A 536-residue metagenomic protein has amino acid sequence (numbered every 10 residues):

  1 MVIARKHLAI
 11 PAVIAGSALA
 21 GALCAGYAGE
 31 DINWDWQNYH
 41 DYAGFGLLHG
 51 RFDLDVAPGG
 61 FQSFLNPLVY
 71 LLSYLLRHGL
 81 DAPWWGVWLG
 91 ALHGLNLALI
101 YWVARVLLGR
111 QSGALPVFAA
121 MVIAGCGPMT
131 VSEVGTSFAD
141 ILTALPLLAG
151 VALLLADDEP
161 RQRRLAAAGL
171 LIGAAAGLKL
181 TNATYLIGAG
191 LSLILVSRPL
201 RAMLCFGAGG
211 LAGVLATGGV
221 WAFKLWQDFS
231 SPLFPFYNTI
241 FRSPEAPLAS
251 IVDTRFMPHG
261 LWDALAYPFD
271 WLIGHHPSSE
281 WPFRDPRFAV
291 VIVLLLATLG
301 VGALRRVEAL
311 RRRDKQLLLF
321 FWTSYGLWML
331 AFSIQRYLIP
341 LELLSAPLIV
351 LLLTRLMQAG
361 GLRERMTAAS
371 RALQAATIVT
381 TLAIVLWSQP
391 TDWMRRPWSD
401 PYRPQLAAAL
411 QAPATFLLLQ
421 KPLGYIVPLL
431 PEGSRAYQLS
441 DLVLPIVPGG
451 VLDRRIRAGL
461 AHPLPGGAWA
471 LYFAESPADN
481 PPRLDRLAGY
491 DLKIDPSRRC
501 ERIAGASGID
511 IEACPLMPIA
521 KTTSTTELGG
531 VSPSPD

Functional and structural regions predicted by a protein language model:
V2-K6, R161, Y185-L215, A222 (+1 more regions): Perimembrane helix-loop-helix junctions
A28-A43, H49-S73, G79-P83, D228-P235 (+2 more regions): Extracytoplasmic catalytic/substrate-binding loops of multi-pass membrane glycan-assembly enzymes
H40, A139-P146, L178-L180, T184 (+1 more regions): Hydrophobic/aromatic-rich transmembrane helices and adjacent perimembrane loops
H40, A376-L444: Membrane-embedded, lumen/periplasm-facing catalytic core of multi-pass transferases that use lipid-linked donors
L75, W84-Q111, A149, A297-L304: Transmembrane-helix motifs of polytopic, lipid-linked glycan transferases
M129-L142: Short acidic/glycine- and proline-prone juxtamembrane loop motifs at membrane-interface regions of multi-pass membrane
A166-L170, I187, L211, L215 (+1 more regions): Signature aromatic-anchored transmembrane alpha helix within multi-pass, membrane-resident enzymes that catalyze glycan
C205-G274: Membrane-lumen/periplasm interface segments of specific transmembrane helices in polyprenyl phosphate-linked
